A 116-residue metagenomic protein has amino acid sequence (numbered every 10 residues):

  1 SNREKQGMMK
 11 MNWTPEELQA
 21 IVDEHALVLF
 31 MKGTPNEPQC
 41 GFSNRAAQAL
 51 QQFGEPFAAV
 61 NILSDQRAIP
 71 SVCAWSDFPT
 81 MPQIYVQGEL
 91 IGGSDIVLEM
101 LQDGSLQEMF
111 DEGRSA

Functional and structural regions predicted by a protein language model:
S1-K10: Short, Lys/Arg-enriched N-terminal segments with co-localized hydrophobic residues within the first ~10-30 amino acids
E16, I69-S71: TIR-domain catalytic/interaction hotspot
L18-P56: Local sequence-structure signature of Cys/Sec-based thiol-disulfide redox active-site neighborhoods
F30, Q83-Q87: Acidic beta-strand-to-loop metal/phosphate-binding motif
G54-I69: Thiol-based oxidoreductase modules, predominantly thioredoxin-like and allied folds used for disulfide exchange
A74-T80: Thiol/disulfide oxidoreductase modules built on the thioredoxin-like
V86-S115: Non-catalytic, surface beta->alpha helical segment in thiol-disulfide oxidoreductase systems
